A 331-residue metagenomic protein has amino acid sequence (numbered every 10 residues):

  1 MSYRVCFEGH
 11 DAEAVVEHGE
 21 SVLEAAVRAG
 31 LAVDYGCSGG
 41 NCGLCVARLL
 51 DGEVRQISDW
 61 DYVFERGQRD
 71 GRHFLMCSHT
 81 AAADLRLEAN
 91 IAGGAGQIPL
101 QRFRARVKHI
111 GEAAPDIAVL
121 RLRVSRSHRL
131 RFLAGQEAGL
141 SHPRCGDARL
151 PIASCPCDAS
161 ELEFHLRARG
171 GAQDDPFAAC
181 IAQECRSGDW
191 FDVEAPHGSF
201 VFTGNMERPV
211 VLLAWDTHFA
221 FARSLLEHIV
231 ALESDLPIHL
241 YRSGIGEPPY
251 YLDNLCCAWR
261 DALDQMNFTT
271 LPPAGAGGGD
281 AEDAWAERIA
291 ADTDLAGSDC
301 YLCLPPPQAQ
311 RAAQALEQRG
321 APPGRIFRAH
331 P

Functional and structural regions predicted by a protein language model:
M1-D34: N-terminal pre-ligand scaffold of iron-sulfur
V15, G36, T80, R131 (+1 more regions): Residue-level "contact hotspot" at macromolecular interaction interfaces
A25-D34, L44-G93: Iron-sulfur (Fe-S) cluster-binding segments and ferredoxin-like electron-carrier domains, especially [2Fe-2S]
G93, R144-G146, A195-F200: Short, charged beta-turn/beta-strand-edge "cap" motif at the junction between a beta-strand and an adjacent loop
P99-W190, G244-I245, P273: Ferredoxin-reductase
A159-S160, H165-P331: FNR/FR-type flavoprotein reductase catalytic core
